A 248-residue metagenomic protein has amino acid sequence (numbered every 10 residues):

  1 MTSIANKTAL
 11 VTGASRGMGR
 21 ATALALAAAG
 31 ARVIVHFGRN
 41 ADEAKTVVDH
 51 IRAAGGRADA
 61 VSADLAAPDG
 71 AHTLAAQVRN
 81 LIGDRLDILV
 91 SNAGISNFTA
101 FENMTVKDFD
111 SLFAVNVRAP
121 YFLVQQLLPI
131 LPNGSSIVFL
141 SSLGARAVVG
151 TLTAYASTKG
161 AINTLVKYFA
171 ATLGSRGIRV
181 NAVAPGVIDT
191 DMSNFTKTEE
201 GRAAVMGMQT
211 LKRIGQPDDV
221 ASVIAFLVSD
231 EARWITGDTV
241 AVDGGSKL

Functional and structural regions predicted by a protein language model:
T8, S15-R16: Conserved glycine-rich cofactor-binding loop
A100-F101, T105-F113, V205: Substrate-binding pocket helix/loop in short-chain dehydrogenase/reductase
V124, T158, V166: Active-site helix of classical SDR
P129-I130, A171-S175, R233: Alpha-helical segment proximal to the catalytic Tyr-Lys
S142: Residue(s) in the substrate-gating loop at a strand-loop-helix junction that position the organic substrate next
A147, M208, A225, T236-L248: Short C-terminal tail/terminal secondary-structure segment of NAD(P)H-dependent dehydrogenase/reductase domains
Q209-V220: A conserved structural motif in NAD(P)-dependent oxidoreductases
